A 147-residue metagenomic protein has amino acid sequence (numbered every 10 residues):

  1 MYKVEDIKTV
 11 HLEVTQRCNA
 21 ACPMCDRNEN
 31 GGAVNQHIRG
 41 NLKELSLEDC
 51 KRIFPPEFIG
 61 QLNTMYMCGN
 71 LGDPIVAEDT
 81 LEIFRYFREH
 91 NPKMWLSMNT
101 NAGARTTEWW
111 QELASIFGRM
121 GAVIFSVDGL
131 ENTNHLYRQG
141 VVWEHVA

Functional and structural regions predicted by a protein language model:
M1-A122, T133-H145: Conserved alpha-helical substructure of the radical SAM core
V127-E131: A glycine-centered beta->alpha junction motif in the catalytic cores of kinase/phosphotransferase enzymes
